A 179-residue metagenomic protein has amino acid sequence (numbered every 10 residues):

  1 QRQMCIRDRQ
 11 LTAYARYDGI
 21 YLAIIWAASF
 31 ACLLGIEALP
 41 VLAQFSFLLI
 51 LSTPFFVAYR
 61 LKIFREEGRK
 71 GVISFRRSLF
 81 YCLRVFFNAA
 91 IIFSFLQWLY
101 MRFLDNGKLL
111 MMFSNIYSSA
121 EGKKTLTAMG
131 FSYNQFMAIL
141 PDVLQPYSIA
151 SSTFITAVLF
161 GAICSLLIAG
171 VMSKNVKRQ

Functional and structural regions predicted by a protein language model:
Q1-I6: Short, small-residue-biased leader/transition segments that mark boundaries at the very start of proteins
Y21, I25, S29, L33 (+5 more regions): Alpha-helical transmembrane segments of multipass membrane proteins
F30-Q44: Short, hydrophobic transmembrane alpha-helix segments
P40-K62, A150, F154-A162: Selective recognition of hydrophobic, aromatic-rich stretches within alpha-helical transmembrane segments of polytopic
Y59-R77: Membrane-helix interface/capping segments
V85-S114: Hydrophobic alpha-helical membrane-insertion segments
L104-L144: Membrane-interface interhelical loops and short interface/amphipathic helices in multi-pass inner-membrane
M137-A157: Individual transmembrane alpha-helix segments
